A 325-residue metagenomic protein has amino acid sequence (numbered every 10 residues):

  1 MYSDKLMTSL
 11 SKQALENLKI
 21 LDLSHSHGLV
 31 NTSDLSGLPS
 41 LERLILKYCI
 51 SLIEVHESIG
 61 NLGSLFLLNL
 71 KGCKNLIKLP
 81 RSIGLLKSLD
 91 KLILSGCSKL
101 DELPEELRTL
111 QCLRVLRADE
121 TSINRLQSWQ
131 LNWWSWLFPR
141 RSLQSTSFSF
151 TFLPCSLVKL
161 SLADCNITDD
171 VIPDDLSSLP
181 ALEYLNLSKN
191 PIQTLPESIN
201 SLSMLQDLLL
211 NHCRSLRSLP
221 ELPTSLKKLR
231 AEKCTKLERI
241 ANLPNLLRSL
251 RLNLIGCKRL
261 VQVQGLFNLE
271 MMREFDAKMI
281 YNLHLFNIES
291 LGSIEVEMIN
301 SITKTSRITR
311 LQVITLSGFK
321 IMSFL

Functional and structural regions predicted by a protein language model:
M1-D170, D174-M322: Predominantly recognizes leucine-rich repeat
